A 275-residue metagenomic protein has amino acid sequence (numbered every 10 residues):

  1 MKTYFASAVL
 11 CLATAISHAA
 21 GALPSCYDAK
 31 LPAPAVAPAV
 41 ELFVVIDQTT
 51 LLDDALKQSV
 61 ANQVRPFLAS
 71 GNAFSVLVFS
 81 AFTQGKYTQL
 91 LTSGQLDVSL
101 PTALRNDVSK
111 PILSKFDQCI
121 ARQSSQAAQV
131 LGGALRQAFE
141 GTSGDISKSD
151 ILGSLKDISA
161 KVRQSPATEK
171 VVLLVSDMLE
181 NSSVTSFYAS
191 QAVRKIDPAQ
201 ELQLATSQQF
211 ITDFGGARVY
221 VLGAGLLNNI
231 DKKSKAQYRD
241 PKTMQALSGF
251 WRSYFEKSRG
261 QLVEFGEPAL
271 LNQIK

Functional and structural regions predicted by a protein language model:
M1-Y4: Positively charged n-region of N-terminal signal peptides that target proteins for export
S7-A15: Bacterial N-terminal signal peptides
G21-A39: Short N-terminal segments immediately surrounding and downstream of signal-peptide cleavage
A22-D28, N106-T168, E180: Von Willebrand factor
V36-T50, G133-G141, L227-A236: Acidic/histidine-rich, surface-exposed loop or edge segments in extracytoplasmic proteins
P38-C119, V171-L173, F255, L271: Von Willebrand factor
G141-G223, N228, Q273: Flexible, glycine-rich surface segments
P198-K275: Von Willebrand factor type A / integrin I
